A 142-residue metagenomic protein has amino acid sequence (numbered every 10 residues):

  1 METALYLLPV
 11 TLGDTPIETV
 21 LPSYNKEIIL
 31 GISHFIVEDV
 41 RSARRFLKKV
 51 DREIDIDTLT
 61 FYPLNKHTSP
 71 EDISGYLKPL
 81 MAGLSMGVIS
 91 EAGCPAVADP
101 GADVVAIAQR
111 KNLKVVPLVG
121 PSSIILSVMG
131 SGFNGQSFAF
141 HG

Functional and structural regions predicted by a protein language model:
M1-L64: Glycine-rich, flexible N-terminal cofactor/catalytic loop recognition
A4-L8, A82-S90, F138: Generic beta-sheet signal
Y6, D103-G142: Class I SAM-dependent methyltransferase SAM-binding "motif I" and its flanking Rossmann-like core
V20-S23, V50-R52, Y76-L77, P100-V105 (+1 more regions): Short, glycine/charged-enriched secondary-structure capping and boundary segments
R41-A43, G93, S123: Alpha-helix capping/helix-boundary segments
L47-K49, N65-K78: Short, structured surface patches at the beginning of a domain
S74-V115: Glycine/small-residue-rich loop that forms an oxyanion/phosphate-binding "nest" at active or ligand-binding sites
